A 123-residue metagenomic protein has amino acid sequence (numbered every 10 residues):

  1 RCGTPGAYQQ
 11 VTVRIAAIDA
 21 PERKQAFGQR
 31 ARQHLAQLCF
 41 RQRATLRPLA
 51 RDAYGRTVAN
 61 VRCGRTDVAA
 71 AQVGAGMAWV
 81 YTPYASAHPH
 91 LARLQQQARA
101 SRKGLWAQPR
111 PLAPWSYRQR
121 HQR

Functional and structural regions predicted by a protein language model:
R1-R123: Small beta-barrel nucleic-acid-binding modules, primarily SNase/OB-fold domains and secondarily Tudor-like barrels
